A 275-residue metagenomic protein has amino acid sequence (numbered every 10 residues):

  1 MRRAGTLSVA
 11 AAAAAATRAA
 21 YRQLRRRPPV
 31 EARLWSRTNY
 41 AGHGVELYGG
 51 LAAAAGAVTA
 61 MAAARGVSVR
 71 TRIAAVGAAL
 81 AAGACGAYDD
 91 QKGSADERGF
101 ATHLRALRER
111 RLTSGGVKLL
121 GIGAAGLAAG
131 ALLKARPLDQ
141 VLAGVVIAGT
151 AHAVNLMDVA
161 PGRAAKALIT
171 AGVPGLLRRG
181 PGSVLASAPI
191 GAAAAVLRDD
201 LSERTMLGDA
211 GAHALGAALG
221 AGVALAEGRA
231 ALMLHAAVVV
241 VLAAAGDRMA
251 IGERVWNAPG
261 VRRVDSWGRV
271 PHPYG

Functional and structural regions predicted by a protein language model:
M1-G275: Short amphipathic, positively biased membrane-proximal segments that drive organelle/inner-membrane targeting
